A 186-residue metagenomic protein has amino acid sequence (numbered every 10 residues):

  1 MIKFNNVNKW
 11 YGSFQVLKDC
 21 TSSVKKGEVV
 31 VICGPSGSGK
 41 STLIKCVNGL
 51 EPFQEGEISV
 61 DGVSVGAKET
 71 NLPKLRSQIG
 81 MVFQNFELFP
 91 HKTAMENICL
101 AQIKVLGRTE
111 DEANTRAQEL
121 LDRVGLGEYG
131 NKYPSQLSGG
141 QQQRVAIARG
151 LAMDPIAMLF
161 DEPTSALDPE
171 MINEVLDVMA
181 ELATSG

Functional and structural regions predicted by a protein language model:
I2-G186: ABC family nucleotide-binding domain
